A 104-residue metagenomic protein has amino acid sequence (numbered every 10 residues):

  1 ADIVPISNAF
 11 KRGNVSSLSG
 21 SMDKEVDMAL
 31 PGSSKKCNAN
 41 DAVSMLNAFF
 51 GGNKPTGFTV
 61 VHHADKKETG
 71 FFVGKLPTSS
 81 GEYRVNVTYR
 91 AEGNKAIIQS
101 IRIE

Functional and structural regions predicted by a protein language model:
A1-N14: Short, aromatic-enriched amphipathic alpha-helices that serve as compact interaction elements
S17-L18: Solenoid-repeat scaffolds in large eukaryotic assemblies
M22-G57: Short solvent-exposed beta->alpha transition segments
M22-K24, G32-S34, H62-A64, L76-T78 (+2 more regions): A mature extracytoplasmic/lumenal domain signature
S34-C37, G81-V85: Short, surface-exposed beta-strand/loop "edge" segments at domain boundaries and coil↔beta transitions
S44-E82: Surface-exposed, charged secondary-structure patches
E82-E104: Short beta-strand edge/turn micro-motifs at domain boundaries
